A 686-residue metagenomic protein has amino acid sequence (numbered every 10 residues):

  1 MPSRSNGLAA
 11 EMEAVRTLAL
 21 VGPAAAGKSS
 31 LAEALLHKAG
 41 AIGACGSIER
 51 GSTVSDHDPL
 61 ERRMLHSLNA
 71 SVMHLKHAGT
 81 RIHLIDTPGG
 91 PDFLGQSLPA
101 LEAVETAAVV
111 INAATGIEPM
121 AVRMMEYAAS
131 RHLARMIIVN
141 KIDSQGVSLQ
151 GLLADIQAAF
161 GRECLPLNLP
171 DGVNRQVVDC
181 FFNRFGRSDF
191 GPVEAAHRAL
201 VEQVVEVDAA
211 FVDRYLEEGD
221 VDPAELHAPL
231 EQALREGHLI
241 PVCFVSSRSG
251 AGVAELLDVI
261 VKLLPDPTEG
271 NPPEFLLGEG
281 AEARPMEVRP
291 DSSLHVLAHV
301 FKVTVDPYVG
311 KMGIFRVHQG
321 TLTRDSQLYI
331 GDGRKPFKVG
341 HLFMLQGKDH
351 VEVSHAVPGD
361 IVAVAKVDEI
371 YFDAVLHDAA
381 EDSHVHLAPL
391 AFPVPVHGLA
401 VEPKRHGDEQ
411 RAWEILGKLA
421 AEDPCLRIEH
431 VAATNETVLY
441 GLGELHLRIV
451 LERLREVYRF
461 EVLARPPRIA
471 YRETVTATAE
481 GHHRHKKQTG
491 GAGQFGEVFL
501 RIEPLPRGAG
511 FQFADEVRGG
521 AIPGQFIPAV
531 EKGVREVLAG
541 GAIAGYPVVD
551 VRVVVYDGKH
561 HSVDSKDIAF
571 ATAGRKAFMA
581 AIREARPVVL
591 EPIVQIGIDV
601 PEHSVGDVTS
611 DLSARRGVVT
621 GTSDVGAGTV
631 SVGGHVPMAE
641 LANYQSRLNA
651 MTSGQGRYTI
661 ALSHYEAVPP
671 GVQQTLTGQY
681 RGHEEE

Functional and structural regions predicted by a protein language model:
M1-E686: Structural and coupling elements of P-loop NTPases
